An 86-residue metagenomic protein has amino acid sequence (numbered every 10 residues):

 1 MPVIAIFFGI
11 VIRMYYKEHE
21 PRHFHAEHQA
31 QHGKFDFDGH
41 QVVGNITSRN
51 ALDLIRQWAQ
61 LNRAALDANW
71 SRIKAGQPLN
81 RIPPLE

Functional and structural regions predicted by a protein language model:
M1-E86: Basic nucleic-acid-binding interfaces
